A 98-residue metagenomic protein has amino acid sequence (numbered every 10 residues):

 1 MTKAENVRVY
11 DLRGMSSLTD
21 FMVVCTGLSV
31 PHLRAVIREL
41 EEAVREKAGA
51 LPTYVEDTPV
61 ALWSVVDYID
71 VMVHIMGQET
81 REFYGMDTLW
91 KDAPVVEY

Functional and structural regions predicted by a protein language model:
M1-G14, L28-R38, A50, Y54-T58 (+2 more regions): Long, contiguous binding/interaction regions
S17: P-loop NTPase catalytic core of nucleic-acid-dependent motor ATPases
E41-E42: Anionic-ligand anchoring segments at beta-strand to alpha-helix junctions in alpha/beta enzyme folds, i.e., glycine
